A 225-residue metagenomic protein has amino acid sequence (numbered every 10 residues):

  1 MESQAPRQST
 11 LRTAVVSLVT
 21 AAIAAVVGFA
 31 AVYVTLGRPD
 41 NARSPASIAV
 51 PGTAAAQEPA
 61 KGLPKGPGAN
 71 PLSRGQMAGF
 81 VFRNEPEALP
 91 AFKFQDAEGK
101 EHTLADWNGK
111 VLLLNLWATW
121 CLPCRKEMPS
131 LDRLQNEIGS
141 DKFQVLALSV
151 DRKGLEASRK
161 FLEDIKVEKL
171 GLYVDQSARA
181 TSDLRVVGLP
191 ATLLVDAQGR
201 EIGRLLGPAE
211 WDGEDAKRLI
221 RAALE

Functional and structural regions predicted by a protein language model:
M1-L11: N-terminal Lys/Arg-rich, disordered targeting/topogenic segments
L18-A31: Hydrophobic membrane-insertion alpha-helices, especially the h-region of bacterial N-terminal signal peptides
T35-A91: N-proximal helix/coil linker or "cap" segments that precede and/or mark the start of modular domains
V81-P86, A91-L112: A short beta-strand-turn-helix
N108, L116-R133: Conserved redox-active cysteine motifs that mediate thiol-disulfide chemistry, especially di-cysteine Cys-X(1-2)-Cys
L112-L114, L146-L148, L193: Conserved hydrophobic packing residues within short motifs/helices of P-loop NTPase cores of ABC-family ATPases
R125-I165, Q176-D183: Structural microenvironment flanking redox-active thiols in thiol-disulfide oxidoreductases
K160-K169, V174-A223: Thiol/disulfide oxidoreductase modules built on the thioredoxin-like
